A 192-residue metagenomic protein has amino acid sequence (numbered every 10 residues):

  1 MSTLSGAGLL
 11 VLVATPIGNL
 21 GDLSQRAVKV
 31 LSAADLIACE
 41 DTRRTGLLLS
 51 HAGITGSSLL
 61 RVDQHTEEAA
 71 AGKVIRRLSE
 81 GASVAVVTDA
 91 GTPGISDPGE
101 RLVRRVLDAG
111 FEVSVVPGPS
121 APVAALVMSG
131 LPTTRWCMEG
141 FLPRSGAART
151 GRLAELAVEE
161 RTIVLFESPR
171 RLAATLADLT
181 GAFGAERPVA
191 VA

Functional and structural regions predicted by a protein language model:
M1-Q64: Glycine-rich, flexible N-terminal cofactor/catalytic loop recognition
S2-T3, A7-L9, S120-A192: Beta-strand/loop-alpha-helix module characteristic of Rossmann-like adenine-cofactor folds
S2-T3, A71-E80, E155: Short amphipathic alpha-helix with an adjacent loop that forms part of the alpha/beta core around
I17-G18, D89-P93, P169-R171: Short glycine-rich anion-binding loops that position phosphate/pyrophosphate groups of nucleotides and phosphorylated
L31-I37, G110-S114, T162-I163: Short active-site oxyanion
C39-E40, D97, F166: Short beta-strand scaffold positions
L60-A69, L142-G146: Conserved helicase motor
S79-E139, P143: Short glycine-cluster motifs
